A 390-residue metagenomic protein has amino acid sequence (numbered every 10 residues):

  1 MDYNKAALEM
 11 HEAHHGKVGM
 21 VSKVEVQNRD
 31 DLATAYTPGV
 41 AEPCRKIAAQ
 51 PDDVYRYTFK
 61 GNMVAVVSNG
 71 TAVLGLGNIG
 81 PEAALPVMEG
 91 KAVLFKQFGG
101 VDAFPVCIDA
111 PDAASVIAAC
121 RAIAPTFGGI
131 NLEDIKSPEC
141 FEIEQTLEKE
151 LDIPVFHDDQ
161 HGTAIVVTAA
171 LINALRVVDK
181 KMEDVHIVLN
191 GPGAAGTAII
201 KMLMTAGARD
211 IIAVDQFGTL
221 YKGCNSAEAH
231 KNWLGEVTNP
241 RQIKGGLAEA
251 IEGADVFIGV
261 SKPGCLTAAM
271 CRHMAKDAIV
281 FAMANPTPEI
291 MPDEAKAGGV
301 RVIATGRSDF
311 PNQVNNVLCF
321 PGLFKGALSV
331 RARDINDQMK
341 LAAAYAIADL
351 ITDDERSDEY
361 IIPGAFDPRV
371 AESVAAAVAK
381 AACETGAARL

Functional and structural regions predicted by a protein language model:
M1-I153, A375, A381, T385-R389: N-terminal ligand-binding/catalytic initiation module
Y55-K60, K96-Q97, A122-A124, E148-K149 (+7 more regions): Solvent-exposed alpha-helices and their adjacent loops that cap or buttress functional pockets in soluble metabolic
N69-T71, I79, I108-D109, D134-S137 (+5 more regions): Short, ordered loop/turn segments at secondary-structure junctions
L74, I79-G99, L151, H157 (+3 more regions): Glycine-rich phosphate/diphosphate-binding loop of Rossmann-like nucleotide-binding domains
D158-D159, A282-L390: Adenosine-phosphate binding glycine-rich loop
N232-R301, R307-D309: Rossmann-like adenosine-cofactor binding region
